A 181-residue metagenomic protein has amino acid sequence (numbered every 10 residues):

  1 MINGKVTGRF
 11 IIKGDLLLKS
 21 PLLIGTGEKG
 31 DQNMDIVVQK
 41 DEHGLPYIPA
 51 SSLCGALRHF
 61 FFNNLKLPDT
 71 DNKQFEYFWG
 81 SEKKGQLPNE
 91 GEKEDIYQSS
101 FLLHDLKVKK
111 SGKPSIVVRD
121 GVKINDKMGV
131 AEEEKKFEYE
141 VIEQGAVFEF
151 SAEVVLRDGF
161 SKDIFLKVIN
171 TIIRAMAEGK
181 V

Functional and structural regions predicted by a protein language model:
M1-V181: RNA-binding basic/glycine-rich loop and surface signature characteristic of RAMP-family CRISPR effectors
